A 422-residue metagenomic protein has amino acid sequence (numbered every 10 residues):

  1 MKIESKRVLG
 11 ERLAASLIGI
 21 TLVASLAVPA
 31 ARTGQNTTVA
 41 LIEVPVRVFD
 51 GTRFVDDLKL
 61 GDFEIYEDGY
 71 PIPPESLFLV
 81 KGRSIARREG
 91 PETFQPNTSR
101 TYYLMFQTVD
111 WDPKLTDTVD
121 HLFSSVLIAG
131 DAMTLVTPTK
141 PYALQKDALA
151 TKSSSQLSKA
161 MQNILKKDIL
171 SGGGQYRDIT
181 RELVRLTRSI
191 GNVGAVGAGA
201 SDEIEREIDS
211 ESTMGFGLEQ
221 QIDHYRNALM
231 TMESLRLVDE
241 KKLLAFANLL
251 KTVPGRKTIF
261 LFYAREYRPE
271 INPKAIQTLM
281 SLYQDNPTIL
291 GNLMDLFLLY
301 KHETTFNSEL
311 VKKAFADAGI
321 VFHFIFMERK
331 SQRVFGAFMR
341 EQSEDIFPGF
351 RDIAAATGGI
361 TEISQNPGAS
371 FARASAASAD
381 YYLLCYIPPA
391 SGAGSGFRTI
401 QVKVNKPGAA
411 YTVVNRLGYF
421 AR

Functional and structural regions predicted by a protein language model:
M1-E11: N-terminal secretory signal peptides that target proteins for export/translocation
K6-V8, L17, R32: Intrinsically disordered, low-complexity segments enriched in small/polar residues
R7, A24-A27: N-terminal regions of proteins, emphasizing targeting and processing segments when present
A14-S25: Bacterial N-terminal signal peptides
A30-R422: Scaffold/interface architecture of coatomer-like assemblies
